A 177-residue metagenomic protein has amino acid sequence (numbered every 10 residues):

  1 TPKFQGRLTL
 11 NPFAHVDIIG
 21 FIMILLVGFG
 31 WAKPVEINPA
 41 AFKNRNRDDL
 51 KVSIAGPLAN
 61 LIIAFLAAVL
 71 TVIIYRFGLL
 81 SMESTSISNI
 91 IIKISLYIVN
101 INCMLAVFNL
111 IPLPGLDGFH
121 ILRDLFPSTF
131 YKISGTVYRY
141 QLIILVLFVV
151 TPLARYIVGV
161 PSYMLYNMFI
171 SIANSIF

Functional and structural regions predicted by a protein language model:
T1-F177: Hydrophobic transmembrane alpha-helices and their immediate loop junctions in multi-pass integral membrane proteins
